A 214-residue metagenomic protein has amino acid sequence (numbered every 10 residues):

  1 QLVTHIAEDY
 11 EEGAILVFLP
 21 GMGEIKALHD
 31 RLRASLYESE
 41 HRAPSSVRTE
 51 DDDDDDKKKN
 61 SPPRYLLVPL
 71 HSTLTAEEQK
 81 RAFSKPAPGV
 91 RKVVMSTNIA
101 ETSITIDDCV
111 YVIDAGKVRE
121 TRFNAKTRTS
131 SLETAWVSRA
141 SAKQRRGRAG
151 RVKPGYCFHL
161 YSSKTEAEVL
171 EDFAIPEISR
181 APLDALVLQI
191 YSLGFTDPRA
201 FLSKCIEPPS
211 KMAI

Functional and structural regions predicted by a protein language model:
Q1-I214: P-loop NTPase motor module signature
